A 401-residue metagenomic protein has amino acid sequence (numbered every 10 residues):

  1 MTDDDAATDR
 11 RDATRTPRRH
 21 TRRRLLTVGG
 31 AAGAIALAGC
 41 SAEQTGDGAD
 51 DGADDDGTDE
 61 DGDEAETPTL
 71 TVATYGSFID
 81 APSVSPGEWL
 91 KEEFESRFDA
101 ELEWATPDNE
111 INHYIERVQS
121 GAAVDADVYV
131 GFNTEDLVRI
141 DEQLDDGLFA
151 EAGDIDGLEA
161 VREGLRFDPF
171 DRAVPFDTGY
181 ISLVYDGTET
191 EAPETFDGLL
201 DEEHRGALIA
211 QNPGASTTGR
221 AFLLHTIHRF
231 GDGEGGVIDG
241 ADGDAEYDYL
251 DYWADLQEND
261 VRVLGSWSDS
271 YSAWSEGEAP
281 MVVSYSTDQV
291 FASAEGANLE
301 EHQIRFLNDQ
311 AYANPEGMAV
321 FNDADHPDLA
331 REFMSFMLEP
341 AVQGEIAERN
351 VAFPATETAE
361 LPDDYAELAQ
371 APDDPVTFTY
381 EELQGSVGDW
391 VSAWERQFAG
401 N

Functional and structural regions predicted by a protein language model:
M1-P175, Y180, G187-A207, H228-S266 (+2 more regions): Terminal disorder- and signal-encoded targeting elements
L200-A207, N212-H225: Flexible loop/hinge segments at secondary-structure junctions
